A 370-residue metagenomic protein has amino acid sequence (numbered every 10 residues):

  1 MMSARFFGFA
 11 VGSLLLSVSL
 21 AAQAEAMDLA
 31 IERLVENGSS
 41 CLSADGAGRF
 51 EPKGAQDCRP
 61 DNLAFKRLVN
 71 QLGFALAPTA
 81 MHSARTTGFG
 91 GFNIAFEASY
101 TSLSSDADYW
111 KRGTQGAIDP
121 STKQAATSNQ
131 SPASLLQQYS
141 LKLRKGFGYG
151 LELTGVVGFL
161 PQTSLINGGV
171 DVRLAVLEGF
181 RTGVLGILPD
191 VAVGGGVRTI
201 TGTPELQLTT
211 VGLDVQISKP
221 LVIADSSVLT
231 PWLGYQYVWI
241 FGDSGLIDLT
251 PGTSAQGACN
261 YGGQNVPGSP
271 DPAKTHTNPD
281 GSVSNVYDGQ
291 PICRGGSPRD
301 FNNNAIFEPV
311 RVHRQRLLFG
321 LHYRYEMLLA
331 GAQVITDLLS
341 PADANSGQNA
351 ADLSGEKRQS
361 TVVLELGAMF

Functional and structural regions predicted by a protein language model:
A24-R181: Transmembrane beta-barrel domains of Gram-negative outer membranes and organellar outer membranes
E25-L29, R33-N37, C41, R311 (+2 more regions): Predominantly the C-terminal beta-signal and adjacent terminal strand-loop region of outer-membrane beta-barrel
S83, I94, L141-F147, V170-V176 (+6 more regions): Residues on the lipid-exposed face of transmembrane beta-strands in outer-membrane beta-barrel proteins
G88-G90, S134-Y139, S164-V170, I187 (+4 more regions): Residues that define the transmembrane beta-barrel architecture of outer-membrane proteins
A98-S102, V157-T163, L174-V176, G195-T201 (+5 more regions): Transmembrane beta-strands of outer-membrane beta-barrel pores
A107-K111, S164-V170, G202-L208, G242-G252 (+1 more regions): Outer-membrane beta-barrel translocator domains and adjoining extracellular loop/strand segments of Gram-negative
A126-N129, V156-G158, T199-P204, N303-F307 (+2 more regions): Extracellular loop and loop/strand-boundary signature of outer-membrane beta-barrel proteins
I187-S297, F301, T361: Outer-membrane beta-barrel translocator/channel fold
